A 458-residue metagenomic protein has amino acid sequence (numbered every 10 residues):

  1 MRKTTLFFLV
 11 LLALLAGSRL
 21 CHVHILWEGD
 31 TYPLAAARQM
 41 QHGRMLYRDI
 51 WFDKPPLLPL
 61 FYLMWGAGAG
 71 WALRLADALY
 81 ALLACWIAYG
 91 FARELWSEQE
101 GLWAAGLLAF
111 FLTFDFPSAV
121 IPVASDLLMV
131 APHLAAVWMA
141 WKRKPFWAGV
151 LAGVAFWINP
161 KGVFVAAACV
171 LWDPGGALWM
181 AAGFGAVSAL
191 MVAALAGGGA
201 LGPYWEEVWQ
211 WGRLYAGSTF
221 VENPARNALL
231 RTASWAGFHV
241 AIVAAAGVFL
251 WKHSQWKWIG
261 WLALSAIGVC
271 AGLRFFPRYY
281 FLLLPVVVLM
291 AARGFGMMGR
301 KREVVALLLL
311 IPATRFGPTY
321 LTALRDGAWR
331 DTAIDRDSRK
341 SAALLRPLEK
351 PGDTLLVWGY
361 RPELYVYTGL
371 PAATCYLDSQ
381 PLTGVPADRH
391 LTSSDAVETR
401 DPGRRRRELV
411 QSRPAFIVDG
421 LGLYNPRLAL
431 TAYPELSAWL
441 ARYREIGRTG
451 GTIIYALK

Functional and structural regions predicted by a protein language model:
C21-A36, R48-M64, G68-A72, G199-L201 (+1 more regions): Extracytoplasmic catalytic/substrate-binding loops of multi-pass membrane glycan-assembly enzymes
P56, A67-W86, A119: Loop-to-helix entry region of an early transmembrane alpha helix in multi-pass inner-membrane enzymes
L75-W96, W103, F110, A135: Transmembrane-helix motifs of polytopic, lipid-linked glycan transferases
R93-Q99, L128, L134-W147, P174-G175 (+2 more regions): Membrane-interface transmembrane helices that cradle and orient dolichyl/undecaprenyl
M139, P145-P160, A166-L171, A186 (+1 more regions): Membrane-interface alpha helices of multi-pass inner-membrane proteins
F164-V165, I267, G272-R300: Hydrophobic/aromatic-rich transmembrane helices and adjacent perimembrane loops
V165-A186, F249-H253, L289, F295-R300: Perimembrane helix-loop-helix junctions
D335-D388, S393-D395, R405-L428: Short periplasmic/luminal acceptor-recognition loop of GT-C membrane glycosyltransferases, typified by
